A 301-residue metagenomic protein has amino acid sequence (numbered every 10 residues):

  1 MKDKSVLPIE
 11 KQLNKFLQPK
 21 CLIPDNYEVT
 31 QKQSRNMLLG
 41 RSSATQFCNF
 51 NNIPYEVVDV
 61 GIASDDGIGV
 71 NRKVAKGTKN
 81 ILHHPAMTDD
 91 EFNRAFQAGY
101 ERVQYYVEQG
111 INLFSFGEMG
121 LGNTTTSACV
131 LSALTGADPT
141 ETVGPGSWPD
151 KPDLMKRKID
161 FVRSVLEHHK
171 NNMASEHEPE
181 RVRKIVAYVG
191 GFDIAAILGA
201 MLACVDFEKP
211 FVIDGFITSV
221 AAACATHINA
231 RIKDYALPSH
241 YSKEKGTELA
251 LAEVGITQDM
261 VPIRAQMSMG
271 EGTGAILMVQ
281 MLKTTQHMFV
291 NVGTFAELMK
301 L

Functional and structural regions predicted by a protein language model:
M1-L301: N-terminal loops that bind phosphate or other acidic moieties and the adjacent beta-alpha structural core
